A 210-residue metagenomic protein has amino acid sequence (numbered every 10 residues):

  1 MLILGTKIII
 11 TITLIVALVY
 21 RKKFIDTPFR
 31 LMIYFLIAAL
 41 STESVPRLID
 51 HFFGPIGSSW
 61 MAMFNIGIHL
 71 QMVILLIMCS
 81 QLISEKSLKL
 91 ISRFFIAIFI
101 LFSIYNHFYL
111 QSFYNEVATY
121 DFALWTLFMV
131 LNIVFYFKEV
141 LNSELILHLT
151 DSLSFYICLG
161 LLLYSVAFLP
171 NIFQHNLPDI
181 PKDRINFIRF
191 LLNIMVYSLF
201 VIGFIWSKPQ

Functional and structural regions predicted by a protein language model:
M1-Q210: Terminal, non-globular segments
